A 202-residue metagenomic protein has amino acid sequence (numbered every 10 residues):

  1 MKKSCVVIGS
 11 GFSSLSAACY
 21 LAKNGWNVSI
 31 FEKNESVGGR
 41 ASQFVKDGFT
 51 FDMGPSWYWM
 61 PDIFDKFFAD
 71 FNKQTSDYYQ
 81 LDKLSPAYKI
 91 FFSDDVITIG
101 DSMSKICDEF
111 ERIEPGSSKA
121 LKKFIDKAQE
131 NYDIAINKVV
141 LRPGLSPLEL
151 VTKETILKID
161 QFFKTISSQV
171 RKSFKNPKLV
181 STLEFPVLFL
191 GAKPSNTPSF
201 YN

Functional and structural regions predicted by a protein language model:
M1-G25, I30, G48, I136-D160 (+1 more regions): Charged/polar interaction segments and conserved charged motifs
K3-E130: N-terminal glycine-rich phosphate/pyrophosphate-binding loop and immediately adjacent elements
S93-P198: Rossmann-like flavin
N202: Active-site lumenal/periplasmic loops and adjacent helix-entry segments of GT-C-fold, multi-pass membrane
